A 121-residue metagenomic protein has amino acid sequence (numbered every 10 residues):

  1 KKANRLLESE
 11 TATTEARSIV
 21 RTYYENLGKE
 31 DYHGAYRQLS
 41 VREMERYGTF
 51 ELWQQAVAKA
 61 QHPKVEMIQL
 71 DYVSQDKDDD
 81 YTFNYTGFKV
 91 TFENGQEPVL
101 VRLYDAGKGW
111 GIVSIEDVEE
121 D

Functional and structural regions predicted by a protein language model:
K1-T14, G111-V113: Juxtamembrane and targeting peptides
T11, R17-E25, Y32-F83: Short solvent-exposed beta->alpha transition segments
D71-D121: Exposed beta-sheet edge and beta->alpha loop/turn motif
